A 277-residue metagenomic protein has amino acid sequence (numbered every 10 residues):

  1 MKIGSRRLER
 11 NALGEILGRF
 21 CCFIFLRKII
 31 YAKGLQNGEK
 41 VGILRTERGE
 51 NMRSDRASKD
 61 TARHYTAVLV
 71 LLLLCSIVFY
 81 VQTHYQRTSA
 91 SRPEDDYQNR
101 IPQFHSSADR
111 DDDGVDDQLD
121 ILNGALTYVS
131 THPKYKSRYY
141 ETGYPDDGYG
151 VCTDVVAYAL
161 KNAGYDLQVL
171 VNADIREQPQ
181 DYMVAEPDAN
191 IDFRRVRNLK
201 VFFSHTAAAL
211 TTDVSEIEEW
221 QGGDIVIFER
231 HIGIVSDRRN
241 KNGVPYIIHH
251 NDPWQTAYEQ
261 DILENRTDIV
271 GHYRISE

Functional and structural regions predicted by a protein language model:
N11-L13, G18: Targeting/processing segments of secretory and organellar proteins
C21-C22: Cysteine-centered motifs
K28-I43: Short, positively charged and aromatic/hydrophobic N-terminal segments
R53-L71: N-terminal Sec-pathway targeting helices
T66-Q82: Hydrophobic membrane-insertion alpha-helices, especially the h-region of bacterial N-terminal signal peptides
Y85-K200: N-terminal capping segments
V115, R176-W254: ...with weaker cross-activation on analogous glycine-rich loops/strands in unrelated enzymes
V244-E277: Low-complexity, Gly/Ser/Thr/Pro-rich intrinsically disordered linker/tail segments
